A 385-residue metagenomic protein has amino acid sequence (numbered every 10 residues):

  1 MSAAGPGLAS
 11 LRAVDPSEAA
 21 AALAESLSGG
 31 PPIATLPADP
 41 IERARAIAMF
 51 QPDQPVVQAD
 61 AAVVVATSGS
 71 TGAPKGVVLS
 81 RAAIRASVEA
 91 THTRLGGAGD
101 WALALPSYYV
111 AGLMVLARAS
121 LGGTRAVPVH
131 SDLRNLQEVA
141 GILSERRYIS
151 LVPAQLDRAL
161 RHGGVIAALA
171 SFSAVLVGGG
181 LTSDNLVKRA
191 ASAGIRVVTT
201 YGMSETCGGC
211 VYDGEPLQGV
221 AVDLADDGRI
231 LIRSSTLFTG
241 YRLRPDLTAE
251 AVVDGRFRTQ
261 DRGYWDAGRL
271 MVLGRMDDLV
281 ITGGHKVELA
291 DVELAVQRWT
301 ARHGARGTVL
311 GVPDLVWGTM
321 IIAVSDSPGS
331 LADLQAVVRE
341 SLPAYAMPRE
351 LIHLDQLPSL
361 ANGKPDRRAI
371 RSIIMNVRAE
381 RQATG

Functional and structural regions predicted by a protein language model:
G7-A20, Q51-A66, G96-D100: Conserved pre-ATP/AMP-binding loop-to-beta segment of ANL
L11-S17, A34-R45, T124-L143, E288-V292: ATP-dependent adenylate-forming carboxylate-activation enzymes
A61-E89, G96: Conserved AMP-binding A3 loop
R81-E89, D100-R158, V198: AMP-binding/adenylate-forming
R161-D213: Gly/Ser/Thr-rich phosphate-binding loop
P216, A225-A251, R275, H285-V287: Conserved ATP/PPi-binding loop(s) of AMP-dependent carboxylate-activating enzymes
S234, G240, R262-A346: AMP-binding/adenylate-forming catalytic core of the ANL superfamily
L310-V312, I322-V324, L334-G385: Conserved C-terminal "lid"/linker of ANL adenylate-forming enzymes
